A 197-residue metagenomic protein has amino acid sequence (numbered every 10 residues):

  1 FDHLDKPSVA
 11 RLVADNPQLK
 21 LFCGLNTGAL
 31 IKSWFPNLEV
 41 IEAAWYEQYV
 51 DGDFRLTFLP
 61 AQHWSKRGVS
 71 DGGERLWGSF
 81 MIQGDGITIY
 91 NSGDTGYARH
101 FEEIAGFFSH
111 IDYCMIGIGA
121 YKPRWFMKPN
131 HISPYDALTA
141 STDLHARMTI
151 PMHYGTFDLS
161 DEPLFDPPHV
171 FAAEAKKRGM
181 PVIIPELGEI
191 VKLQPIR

Functional and structural regions predicted by a protein language model:
F1-D15: Di-metal (Zn2+ and/or Mg2+/Mn2+) metal-binding site signature of metallo-dependent hydrolases with the MBL/beta-CASP
D2-H3, H63-S65, N91, H131 (+1 more regions): Histidine-centered active-site/metal-ligand motif
S8, K20, N26-A29, T88 (+1 more regions): Cap/insert and terminal regions of metallo-dependent hydrolase folds
C23-G24, I41-A43: Functional beta-strand-loop-alpha-helix junction segments that form "active/interaction loops" within catalytic
I31-E42: Helix-loop-beta element that forms the nucleotide-linked donor phosphate-binding surface in glycosyltransferases
A43-S109, L187-R197: Core dinuclear metal-dependent hydrolase active-site scaffold
